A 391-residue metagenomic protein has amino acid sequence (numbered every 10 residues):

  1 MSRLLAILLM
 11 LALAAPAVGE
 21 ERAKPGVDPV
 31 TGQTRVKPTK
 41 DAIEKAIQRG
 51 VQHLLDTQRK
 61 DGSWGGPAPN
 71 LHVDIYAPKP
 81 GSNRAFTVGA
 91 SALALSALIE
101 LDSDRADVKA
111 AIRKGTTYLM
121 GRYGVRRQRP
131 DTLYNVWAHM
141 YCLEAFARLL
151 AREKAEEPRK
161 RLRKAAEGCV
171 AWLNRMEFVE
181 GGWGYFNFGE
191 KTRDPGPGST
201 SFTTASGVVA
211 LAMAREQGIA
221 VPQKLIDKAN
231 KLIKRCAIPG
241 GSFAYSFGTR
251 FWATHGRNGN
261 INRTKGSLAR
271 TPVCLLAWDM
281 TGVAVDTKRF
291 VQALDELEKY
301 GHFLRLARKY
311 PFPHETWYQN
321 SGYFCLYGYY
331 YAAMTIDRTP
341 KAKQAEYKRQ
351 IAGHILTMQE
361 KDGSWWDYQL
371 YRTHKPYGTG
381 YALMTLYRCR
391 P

Functional and structural regions predicted by a protein language model:
L5-P16: Bacterial N-terminal signal peptides
E20-Q52, D56, G65-A111, G124-D227 (+2 more regions): An alpha-helical repeat/solenoid feature that recognizes helix-turn-helix modules
D61, D362: Acidic carboxylate motifs that coordinate Ca2+ or other divalent cations, activating on Asp/Glu
T116-R122, R126: Surface-exposed loop and membrane-interface regions of Gram-negative outer-membrane beta-barrel proteins
V208, I355-L356: TPR/TPR-like (Sel1-like) alpha-helical repeat modules
